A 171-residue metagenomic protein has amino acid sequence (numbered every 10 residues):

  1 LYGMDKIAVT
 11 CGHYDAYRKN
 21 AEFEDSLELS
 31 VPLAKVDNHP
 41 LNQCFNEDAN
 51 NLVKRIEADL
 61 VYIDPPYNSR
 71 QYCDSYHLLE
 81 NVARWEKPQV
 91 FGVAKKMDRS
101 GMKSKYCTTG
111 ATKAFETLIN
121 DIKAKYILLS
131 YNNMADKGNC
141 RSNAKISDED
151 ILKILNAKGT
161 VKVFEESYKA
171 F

Functional and structural regions predicted by a protein language model:
L1-Y76, K87-D98: SAM-dependent nucleic-acid methyltransferase catalytic core
V31, N51, R55, N81 (+3 more regions): Charged/polar, solvent-exposed surface patches and flexible loops
I63-P66, E80-V82, S147-E149: Short, low-complexity, polar/charged sequence segments that are solvent-exposed and flexible
S69-I122: SAM-dependent methyltransferase catalytic-core segment centered on the flexible catalytic loop and adjoining short
S69-Q71, A135-G138, A170-F171: Flexible loop/turn segments at secondary-structure boundaries
S104-G159: Conserved Class I SAM-dependent methyltransferase catalytic core
T160-A170: Conserved S-adenosyl-L-methionine
